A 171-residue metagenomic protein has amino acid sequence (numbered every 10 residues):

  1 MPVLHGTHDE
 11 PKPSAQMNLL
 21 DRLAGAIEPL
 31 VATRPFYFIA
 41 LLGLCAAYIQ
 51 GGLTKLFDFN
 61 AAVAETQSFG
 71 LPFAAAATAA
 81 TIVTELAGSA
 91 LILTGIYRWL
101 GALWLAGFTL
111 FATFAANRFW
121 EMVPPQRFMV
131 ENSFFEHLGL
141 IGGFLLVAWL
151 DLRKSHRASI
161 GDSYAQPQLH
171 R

Functional and structural regions predicted by a protein language model:
P2-F57, A75-V83, A87, L93-R171: Extended, low-polarity transmembrane helix blocks
F59-P72: Short juxtamembrane and helix-loop transition motifs at transmembrane-helix boundaries in membrane proteins
